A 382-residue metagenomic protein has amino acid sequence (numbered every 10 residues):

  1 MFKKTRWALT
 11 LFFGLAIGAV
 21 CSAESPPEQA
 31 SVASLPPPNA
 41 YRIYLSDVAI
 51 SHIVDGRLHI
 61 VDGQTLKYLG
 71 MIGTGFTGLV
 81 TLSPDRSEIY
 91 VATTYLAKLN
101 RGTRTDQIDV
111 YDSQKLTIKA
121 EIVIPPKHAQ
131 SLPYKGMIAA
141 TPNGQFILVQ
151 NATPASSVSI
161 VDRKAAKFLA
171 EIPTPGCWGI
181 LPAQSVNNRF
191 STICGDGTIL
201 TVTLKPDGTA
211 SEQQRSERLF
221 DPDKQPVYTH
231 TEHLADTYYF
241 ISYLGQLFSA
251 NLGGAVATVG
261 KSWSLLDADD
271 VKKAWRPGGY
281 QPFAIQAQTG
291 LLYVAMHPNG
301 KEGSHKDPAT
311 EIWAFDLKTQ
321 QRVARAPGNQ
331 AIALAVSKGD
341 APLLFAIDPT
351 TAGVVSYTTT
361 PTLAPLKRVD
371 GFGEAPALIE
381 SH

Functional and structural regions predicted by a protein language model:
S25-E28, T65-I72, F76-G78, T117-A129 (+6 more regions): A short beta-strand motif characteristic of beta-propeller blades
P27-S34, T74-D85, A129-A139, T174-S185 (+4 more regions): Repeated scaffold domains used in trafficking and secretory/extracellular systems, primarily beta-propellers
P37-I50, A92-T105, V294-A309: Short, conserved, GDST-rich strand-edge loop motifs in beta-rich repeat architectures
N39-R42, D85-S87, N143-Q145, V186-N188 (+3 more regions): Short coil/turn segments that connect the beta-strands within blades of beta-propeller domains
A49-I53, Y95-N100, P154-A155, D196-I199 (+3 more regions): Short glycine/acidic-enriched loop and turn motifs that connect beta-strands
D62-T65, S113-K115, D162-A166, L204-D207 (+3 more regions): Short loop/turn segments that connect beta-strands within beta-propeller blades
K115-S159, A165-L181: Asp-box/WD-like beta-propeller blade repeats and closely related beta-sheet repeat scaffolds
W275-Q321, R325-D340, A346: Loop/turn-rich, solvent-exposed surfaces of beta-rich toroidal or solenoidal domains
